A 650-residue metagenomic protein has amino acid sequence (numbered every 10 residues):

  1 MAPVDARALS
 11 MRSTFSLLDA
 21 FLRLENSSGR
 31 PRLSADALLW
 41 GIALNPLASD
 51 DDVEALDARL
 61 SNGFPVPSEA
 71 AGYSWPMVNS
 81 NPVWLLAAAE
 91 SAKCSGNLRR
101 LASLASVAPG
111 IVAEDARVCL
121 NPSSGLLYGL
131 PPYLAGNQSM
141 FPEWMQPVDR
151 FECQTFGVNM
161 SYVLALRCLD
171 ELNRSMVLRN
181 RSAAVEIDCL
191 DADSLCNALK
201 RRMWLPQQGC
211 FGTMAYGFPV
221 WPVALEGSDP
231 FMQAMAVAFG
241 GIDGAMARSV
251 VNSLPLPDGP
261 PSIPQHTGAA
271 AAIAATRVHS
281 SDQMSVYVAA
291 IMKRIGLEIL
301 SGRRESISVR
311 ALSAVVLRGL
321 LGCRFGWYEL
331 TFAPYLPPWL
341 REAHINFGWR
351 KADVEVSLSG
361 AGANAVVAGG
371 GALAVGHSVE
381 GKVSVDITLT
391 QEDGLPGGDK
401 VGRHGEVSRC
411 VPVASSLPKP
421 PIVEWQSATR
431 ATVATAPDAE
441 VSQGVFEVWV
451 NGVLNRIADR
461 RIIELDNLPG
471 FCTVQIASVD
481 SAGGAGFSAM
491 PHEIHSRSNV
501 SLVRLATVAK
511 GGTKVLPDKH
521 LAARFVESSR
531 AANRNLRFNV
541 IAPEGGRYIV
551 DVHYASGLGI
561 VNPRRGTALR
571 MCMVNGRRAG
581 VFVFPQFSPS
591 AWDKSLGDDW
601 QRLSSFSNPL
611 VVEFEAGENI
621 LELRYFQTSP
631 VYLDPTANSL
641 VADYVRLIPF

Functional and structural regions predicted by a protein language model:
M1-L33, L98-S103, P109-E114, N173-R174 (+7 more regions): Acidic/polar, glycine-enriched structural segments that form the non-catalytic walls/loops of the carbohydrate-binding
A6-S68, A105-A113, E152-S175, E186-D193 (+2 more regions): Active-site core of glycosidic bond-cleaving carbohydrate-active enzymes
N62-W75, L134-Q154, W221-P222: Acidic/His metal-coordination segments adjacent to aromatic residues that form catalytic metal sites in metalloenzymes
H279-G444: Non-catalytic C-terminal accessory modules of carbohydrate-active enzymes
G370, H377-E380, V450-G452, M573-A579: Short strand-turn-strand beta-turns centered on an Asx-Gly dipeptide
G444, L468, A477, A489-F650: Extracytoplasmic
V453-R460: Short beta-strand segments within Ig-like beta-sandwich modules, predominantly Fibronectin type-III
N467-G484: Beta-strand-rich modules
